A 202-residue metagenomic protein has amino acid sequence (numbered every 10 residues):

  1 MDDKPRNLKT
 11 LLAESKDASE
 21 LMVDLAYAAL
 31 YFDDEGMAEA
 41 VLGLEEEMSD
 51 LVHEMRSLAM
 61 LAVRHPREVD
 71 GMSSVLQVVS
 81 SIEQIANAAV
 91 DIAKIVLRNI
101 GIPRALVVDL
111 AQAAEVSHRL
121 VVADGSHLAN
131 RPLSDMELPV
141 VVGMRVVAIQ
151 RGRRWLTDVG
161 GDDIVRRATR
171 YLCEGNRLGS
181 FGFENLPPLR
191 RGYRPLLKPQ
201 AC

Functional and structural regions predicted by a protein language model:
M1-C202: Cytosolic, long alpha-helical scaffolding segments
